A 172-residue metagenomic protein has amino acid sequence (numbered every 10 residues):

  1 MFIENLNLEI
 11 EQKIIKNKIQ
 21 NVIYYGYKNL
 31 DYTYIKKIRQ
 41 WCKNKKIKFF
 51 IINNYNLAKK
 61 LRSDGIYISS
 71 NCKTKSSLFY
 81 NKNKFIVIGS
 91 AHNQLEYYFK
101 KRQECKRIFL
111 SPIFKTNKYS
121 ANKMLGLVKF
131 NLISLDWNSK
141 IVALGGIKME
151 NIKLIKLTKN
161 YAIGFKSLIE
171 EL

Functional and structural regions predicted by a protein language model:
M1-E9, K28, V87-G89, I141: Active-site mouth loops of central-metabolism enzymes
L8-E11, N29-T33, T74-S76, Y97 (+2 more regions): Short, charged/polar "capping" segments at the starts of alpha-helices and the immediately preceding loops
E9, I19-N81: N-terminal active-site wall of soluble small-molecule enzyme domains
E11-Q12, F49-I68, G89-E104, L135-A143 (+1 more regions): Catalytic cores of alpha/beta
I15-Q20, F109-P112: Short, basic/glycine-rich phosphate-binding loops at helix/coil junctions that contact nucleotide phosphates
I35-F50, Y80-Q94, M124-G146: Alpha-helix-loop-beta-strand connector modules within alpha/beta enzyme cores
I66-L78, F109-M124, G146-L172: Glycine-rich phosphate-binding active-site loops on the catalytic face of alpha/beta enzymes
I86-N117, N122: Internal catalytic-core helix/loop-beta-alpha segment that presents or stabilizes conserved functional determinants
